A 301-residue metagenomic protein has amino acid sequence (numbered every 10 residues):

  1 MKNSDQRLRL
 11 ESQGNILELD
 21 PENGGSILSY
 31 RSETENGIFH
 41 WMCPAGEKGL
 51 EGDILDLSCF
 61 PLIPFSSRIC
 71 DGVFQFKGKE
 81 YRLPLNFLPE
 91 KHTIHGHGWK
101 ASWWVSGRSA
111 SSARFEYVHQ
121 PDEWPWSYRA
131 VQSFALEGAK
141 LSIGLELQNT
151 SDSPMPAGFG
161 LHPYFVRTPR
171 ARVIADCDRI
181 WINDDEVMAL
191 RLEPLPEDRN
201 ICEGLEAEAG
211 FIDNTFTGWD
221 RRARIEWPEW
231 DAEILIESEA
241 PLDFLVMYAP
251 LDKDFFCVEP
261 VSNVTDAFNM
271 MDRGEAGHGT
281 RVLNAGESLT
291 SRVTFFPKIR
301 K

Functional and structural regions predicted by a protein language model:
M1, E11, K79, P84-G138: Extended, loop-rich substrate-binding clefts of extracytoplasmic carbohydrate-active enzymes
L10, L17, P21, Y117-A157 (+1 more regions): Acidic, contiguous internal or C-terminal segments within carbohydrate-active enzymes that form a structured patch used
E18-E80, N86: Acidic-aromatic substrate-binding/catalytic surfaces of carbohydrate-active enzymes
E33-T34, Q75-K79, S106-A113, A135-K140 (+3 more regions): A short, structured loop/turn motif at beta-sheet edges
F74-R82, L145, R281-K298: Short Pro-Gly-centered flexible turn/kink motifs
P154-P156, Y164-E239: Active-site/ligand-binding surface loops and adjacent short beta/alpha elements that line catalytic pockets across
E229-D266: Glycine-rich active-site loops that engage anionic ligands at enzyme catalytic sites
V258-T280: A conserved acidic, glycine/proline-rich C-terminal tail/linker
